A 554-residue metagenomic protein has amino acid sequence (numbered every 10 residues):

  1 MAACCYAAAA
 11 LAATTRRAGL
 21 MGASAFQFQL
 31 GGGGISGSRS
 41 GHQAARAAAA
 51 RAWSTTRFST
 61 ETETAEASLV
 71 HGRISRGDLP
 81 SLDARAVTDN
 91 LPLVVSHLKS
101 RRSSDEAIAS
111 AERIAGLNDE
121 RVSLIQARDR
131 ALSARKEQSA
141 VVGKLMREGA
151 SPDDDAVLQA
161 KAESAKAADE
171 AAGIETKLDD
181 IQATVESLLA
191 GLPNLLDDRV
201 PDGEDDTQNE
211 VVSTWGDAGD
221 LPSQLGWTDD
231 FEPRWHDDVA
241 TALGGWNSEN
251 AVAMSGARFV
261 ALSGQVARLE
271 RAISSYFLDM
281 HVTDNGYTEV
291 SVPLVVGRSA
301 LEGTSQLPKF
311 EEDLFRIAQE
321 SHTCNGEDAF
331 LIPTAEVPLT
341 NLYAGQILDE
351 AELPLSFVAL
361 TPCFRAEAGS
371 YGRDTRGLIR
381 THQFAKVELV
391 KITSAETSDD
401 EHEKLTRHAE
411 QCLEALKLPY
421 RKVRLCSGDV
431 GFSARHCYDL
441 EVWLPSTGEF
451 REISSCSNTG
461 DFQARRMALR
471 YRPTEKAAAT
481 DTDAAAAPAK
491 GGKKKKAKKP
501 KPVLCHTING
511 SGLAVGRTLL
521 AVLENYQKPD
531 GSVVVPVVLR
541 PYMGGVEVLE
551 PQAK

Functional and structural regions predicted by a protein language model:
M1-S38: N-terminal chloroplast transit peptides
A2, A10-A12, F26, W53-P222: N-terminal alpha-helical targeting/anchoring segments
R16-R17, A23, G37, R57-F58 (+2 more regions): Serine/threonine-rich, low-complexity intrinsically disordered segments
R17-A18, V122, D129, K136 (+2 more regions): Hydrophobic alpha-helical segments, especially transmembrane helices and their immediate juxtamembrane helical caps
F28, R46-H71, D483-K496, K554: Basic/polar N-terminal segments that are highly enriched at the extreme N-terminus, encompassing both cleavable
G33-G34, R39, A44-A50: N-terminal, immediately post-signal peptide pro-regions of secreted/luminal proteins
T214-K554: TRNA-recognition modules of translation machinery and tRNA-sensing kinases, especially anticodon-binding
